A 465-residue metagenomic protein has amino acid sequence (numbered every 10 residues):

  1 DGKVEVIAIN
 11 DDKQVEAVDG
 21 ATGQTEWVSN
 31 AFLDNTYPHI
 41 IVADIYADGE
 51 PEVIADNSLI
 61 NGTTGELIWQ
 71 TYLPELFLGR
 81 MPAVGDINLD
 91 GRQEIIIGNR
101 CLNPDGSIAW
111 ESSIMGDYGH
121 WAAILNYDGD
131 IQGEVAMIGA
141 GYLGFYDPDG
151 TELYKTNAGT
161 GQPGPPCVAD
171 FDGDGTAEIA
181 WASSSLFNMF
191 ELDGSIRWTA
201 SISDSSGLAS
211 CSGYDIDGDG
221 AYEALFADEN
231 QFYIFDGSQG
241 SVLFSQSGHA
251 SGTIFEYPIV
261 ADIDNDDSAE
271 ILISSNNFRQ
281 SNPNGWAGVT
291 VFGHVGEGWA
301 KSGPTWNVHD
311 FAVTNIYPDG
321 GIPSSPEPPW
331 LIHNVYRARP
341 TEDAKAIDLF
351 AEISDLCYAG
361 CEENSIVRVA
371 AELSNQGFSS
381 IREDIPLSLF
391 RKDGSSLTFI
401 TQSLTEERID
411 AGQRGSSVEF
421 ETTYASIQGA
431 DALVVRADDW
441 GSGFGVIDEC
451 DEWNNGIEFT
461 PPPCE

Functional and structural regions predicted by a protein language model:
D1, G20, D44-Y46, G85-N88 (+9 more regions): Calcium-coordinating acidic loop motifs
D1-I9, A47-D56, L89-G98, G129-I138 (+3 more regions): Acidic/hydrophobic-patterned starts of short beta strands in beta-sheet-rich repeat architectures
G2, T36, L78, Y118 (+5 more regions): Beta-rich catalytic cores
D12-Q14, I60, L102, Y142 (+3 more regions): Short glycine/acidic-enriched loop and turn motifs that connect beta-strands
V18, I60-T63, L102-D105, F145-Y146 (+3 more regions): Hydrophobic/aromatic beta-strand positions that recur at structurally equivalent sites within the blades
Q24-L33, E66-P74, S107-G116, T151-T160 (+3 more regions): Aromatic (tryptophan-biased) beta-strands that constitute blades/sheets of beta-rich domains
P38-I45, R80-I87, H120-D128, G164-F171 (+4 more regions): Beta-propeller blade termini
D343-E465: Extracellular/luminal regions of secreted and cell-surface proteins that mediate adhesion/ECM remodeling
